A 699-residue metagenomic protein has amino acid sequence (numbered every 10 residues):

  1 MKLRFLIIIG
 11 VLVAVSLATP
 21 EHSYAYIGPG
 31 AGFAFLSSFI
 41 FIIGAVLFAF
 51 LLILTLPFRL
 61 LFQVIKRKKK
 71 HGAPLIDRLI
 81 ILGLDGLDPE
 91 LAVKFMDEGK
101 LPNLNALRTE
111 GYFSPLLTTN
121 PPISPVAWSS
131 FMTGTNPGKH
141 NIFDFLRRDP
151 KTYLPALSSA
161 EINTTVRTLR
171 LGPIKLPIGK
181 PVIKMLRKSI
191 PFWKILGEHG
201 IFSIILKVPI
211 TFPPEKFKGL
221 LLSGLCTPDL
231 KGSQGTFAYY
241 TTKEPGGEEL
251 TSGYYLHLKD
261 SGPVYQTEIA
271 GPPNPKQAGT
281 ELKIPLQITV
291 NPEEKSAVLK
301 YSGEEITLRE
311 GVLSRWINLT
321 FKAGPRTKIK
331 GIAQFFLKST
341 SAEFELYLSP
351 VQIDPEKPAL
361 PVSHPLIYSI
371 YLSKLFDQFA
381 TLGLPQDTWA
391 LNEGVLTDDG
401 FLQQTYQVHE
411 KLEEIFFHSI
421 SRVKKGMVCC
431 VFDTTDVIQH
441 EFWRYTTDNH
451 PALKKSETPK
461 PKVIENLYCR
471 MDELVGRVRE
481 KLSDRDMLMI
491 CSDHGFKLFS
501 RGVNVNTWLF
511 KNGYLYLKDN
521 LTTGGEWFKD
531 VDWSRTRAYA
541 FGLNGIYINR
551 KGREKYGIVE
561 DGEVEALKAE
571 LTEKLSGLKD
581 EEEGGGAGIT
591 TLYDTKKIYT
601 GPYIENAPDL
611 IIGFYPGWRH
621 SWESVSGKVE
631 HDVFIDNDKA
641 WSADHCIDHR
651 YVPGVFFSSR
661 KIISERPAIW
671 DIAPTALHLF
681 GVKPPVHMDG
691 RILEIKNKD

Functional and structural regions predicted by a protein language model:
M1-A25: N-terminal secretory/membrane targeting signals
Y24-F50: Hydrophobic alpha-helical membrane-interaction elements
A49, I53-V64: Membrane-spanning helices that line or support transport/gating and their immediate boundary helices in channels
L61-D77: N-terminal signal-anchor transmembrane helix
P74-D77, L84, E90, G99 (+6 more regions): Secreted, luminal/periplasmic, and some membrane-associated catalytic domains that remodel anionic oxygen-ester
G200, I204-I205, V408-F442, I612: Active-site regions of oxyanion-processing enzymes, predominantly non-cytosolic
P214-K218, V395-L396, R422-E473, L543 (+1 more regions): Active-site His/acidic residue clusters
G617-P667: Low-complexity, glycine/alanine/valine/leucine- and proline-rich hydrophobic stretches
